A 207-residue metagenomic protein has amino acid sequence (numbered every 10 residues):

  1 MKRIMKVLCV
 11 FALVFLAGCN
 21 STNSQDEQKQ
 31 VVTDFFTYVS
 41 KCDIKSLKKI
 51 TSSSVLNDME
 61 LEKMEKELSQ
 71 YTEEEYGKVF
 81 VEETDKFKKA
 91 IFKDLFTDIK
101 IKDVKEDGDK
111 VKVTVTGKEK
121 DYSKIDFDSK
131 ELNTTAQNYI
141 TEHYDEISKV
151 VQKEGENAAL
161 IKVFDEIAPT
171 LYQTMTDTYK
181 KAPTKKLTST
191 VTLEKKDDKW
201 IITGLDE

Functional and structural regions predicted by a protein language model:
K2-V10: Sec-dependent signal peptide recognition, specifically the positively charged N-region followed immediately by
F15-G18: C-terminal motif of bacterial Sec signal peptides marking the signal peptidase cleavage site
S21-T97: Core segments of small alpha/beta cavity-forming domains
D85-F92, N157-L187: Intrinsically disordered, low-complexity acidic Ser/Thr-rich regulatory segments
F96-E106: Short amphipathic beta-strand and strand-loop transition segments with alternating hydrophobic
D109-G117: A short hydrophobic beta-strand element
K112, E131-A159, D177-E207: Short beta-strand edge/turn micro-motifs at domain boundaries
K118-N138: Short, cysteine-centered beta-strand-loop-beta hairpins and adjacent loop/turn segments enriched in charged/polar
